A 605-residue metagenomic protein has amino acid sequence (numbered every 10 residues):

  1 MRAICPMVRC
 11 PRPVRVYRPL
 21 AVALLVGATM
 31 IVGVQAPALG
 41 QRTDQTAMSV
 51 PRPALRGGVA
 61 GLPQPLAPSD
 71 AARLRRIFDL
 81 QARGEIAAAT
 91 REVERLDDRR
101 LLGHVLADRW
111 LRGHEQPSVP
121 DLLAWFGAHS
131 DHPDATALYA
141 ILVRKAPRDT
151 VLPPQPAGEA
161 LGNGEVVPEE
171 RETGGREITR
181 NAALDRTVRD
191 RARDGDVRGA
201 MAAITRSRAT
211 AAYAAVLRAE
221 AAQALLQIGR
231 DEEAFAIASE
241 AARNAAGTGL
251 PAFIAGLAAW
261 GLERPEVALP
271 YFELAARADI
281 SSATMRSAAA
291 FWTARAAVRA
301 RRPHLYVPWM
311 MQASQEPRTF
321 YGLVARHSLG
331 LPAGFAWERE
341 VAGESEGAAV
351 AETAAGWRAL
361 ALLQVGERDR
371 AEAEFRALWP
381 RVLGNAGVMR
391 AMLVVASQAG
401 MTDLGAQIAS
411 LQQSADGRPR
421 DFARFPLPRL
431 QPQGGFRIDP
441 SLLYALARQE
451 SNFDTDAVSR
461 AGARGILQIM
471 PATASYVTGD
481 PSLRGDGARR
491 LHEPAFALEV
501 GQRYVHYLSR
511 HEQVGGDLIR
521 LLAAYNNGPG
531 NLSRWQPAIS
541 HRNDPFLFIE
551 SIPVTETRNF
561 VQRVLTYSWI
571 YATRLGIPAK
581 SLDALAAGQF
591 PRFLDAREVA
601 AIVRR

Functional and structural regions predicted by a protein language model:
M1-V16: N-terminal secretory signal peptides that target proteins for export/translocation
A21-V32: Bacterial N-terminal signal peptides
G33-D70, V151-N181, V188-D194, A224 (+1 more regions): Compositionally biased, proline/threonine/alanine/serine-rich low-complexity intrinsically disordered stretches
V59-L66, T90-R100, W110-H114, A124-H132 (+11 more regions): Solenoid-like repeat scaffolds
L66-R73, G84-E85, D98-H104, Q116-S118 (+11 more regions): Generic helix N-cap/helix-start motif at coil->alpha-helix transitions
A107-W110, V119-H132, I141, A215 (+9 more regions): Catalytic glycan-binding domains that act on GlcNAc-containing polysaccharides
